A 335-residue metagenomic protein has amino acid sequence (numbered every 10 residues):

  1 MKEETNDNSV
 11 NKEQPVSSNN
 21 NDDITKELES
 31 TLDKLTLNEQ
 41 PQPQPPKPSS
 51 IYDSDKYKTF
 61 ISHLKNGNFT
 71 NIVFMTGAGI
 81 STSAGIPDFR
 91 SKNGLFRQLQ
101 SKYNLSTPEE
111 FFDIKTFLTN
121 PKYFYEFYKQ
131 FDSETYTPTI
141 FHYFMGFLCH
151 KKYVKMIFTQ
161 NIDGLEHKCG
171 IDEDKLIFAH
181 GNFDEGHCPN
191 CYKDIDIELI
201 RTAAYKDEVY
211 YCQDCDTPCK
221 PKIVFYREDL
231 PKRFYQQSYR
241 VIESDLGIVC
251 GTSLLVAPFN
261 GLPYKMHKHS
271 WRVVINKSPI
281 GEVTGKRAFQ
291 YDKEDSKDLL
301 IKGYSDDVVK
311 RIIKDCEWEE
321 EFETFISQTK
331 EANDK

Functional and structural regions predicted by a protein language model:
M1-K335: Conserved catalytic core of sirtuin-type NAD+-dependent deacylases
